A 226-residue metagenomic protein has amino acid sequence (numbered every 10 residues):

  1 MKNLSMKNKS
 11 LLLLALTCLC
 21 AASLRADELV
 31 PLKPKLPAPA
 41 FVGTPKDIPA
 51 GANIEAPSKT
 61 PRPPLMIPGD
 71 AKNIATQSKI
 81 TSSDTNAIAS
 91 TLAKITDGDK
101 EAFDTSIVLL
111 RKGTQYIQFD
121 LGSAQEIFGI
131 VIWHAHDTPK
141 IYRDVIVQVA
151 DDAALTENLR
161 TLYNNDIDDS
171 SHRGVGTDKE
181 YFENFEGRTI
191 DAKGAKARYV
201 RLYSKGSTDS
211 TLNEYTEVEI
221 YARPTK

Functional and structural regions predicted by a protein language model:
K2-L12: Bacterial N-terminal signal peptides that target proteins for export
L13-A21: Bacterial N-terminal signal peptides
A22-A26: Sec/Tat signal peptide C-region and signal peptidase I cleavage site
D27-A71: N-terminal pre-domain segments of enzymes
D27-G43, V108-Q115, D137-K226: Trp- and acidic/polar-enriched beta-sheet ligand-binding modules for extracellular glycan and matrix recognition
P64-D99: Predominantly extracellular/luminal regions of secreted and cell-surface proteins, especially disulfide-bonded
I80, E126-D137, L202: A short beta-strand element within beta-rich, extracytoplasmic domains of secreted/secretory-pathway proteins
T114, G122-G129, A197-R198: Extended extracellular/luminal ectodomain segments enriched in beta-structured repeat modules
